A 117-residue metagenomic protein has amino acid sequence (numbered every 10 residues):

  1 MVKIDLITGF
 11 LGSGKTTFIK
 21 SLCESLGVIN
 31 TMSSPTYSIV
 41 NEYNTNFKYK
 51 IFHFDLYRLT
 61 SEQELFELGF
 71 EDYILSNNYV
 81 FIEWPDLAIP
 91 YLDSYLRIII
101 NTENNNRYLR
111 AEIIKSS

Functional and structural regions predicted by a protein language model:
M1-I4: Pre-Walker A (Motif I) flank of P-loop NTPase domains
I7: Hydrophobic anchor at the beta1->P-loop junction of P-loop NTPases
F10: P-loop (Walker A) phosphate-binding loop of NTP-binding proteins
G14: Conserved glycine(s) of the Walker
E24-G27, Q63-L65, D72-S117: Short phosphate-coordinating micro-motif centered on Lys-Gly-acidic
V28-Y43: Short beta-strand-centered segment that lines the nucleotide-binding/catalytic pocket of NTP-utilizing
I51-L59: Switch II (G3) loop of P-loop NTPases
